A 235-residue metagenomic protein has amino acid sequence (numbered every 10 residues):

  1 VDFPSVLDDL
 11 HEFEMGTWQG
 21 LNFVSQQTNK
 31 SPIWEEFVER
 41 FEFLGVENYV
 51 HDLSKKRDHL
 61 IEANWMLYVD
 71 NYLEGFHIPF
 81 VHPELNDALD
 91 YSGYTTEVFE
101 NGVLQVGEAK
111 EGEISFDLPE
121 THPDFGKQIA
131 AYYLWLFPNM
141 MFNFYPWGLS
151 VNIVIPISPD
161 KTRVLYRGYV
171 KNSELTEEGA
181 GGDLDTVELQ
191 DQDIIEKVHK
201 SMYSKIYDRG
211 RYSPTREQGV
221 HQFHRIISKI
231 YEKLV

Functional and structural regions predicted by a protein language model:
V1-G16: Long, hydrophobic, well-ordered secondary-structure blocks that form the structural core and pocket-lining surfaces
F13-V235: C-terminal catalytic domain of Rieske-type non-heme iron oxygenases
